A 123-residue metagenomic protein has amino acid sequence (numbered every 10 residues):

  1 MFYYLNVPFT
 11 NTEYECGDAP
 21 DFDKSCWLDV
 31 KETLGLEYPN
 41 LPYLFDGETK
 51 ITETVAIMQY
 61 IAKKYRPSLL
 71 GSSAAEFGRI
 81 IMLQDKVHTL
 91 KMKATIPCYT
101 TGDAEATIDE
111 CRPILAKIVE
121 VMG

Functional and structural regions predicted by a protein language model:
M1-V119: GST-like domain detector, emphasizing the conserved glutathione-binding G-site in the N-terminal thioredoxin-like
M122-G123: Hydrophobic alpha-helical bundle segments that form small-molecule/ligand-binding pockets
